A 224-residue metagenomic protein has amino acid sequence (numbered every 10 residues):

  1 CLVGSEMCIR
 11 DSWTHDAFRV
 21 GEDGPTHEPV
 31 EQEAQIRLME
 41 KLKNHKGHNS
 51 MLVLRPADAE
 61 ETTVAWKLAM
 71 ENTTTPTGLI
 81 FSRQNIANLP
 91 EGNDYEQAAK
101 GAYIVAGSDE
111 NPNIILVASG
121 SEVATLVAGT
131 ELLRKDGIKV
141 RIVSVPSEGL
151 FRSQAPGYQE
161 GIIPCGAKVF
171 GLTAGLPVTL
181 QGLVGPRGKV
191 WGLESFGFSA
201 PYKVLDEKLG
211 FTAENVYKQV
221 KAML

Functional and structural regions predicted by a protein language model:
C1-I9: Single conserved hydrophobic/aromatic residue that forms the stacking wall/gate of nucleotide- or nucleobase-binding
W13-L52, T62, M70-L224: Thiamine diphosphate
A57: TRNA-recognition modules of translation machinery and tRNA-sensing kinases, especially anticodon-binding
